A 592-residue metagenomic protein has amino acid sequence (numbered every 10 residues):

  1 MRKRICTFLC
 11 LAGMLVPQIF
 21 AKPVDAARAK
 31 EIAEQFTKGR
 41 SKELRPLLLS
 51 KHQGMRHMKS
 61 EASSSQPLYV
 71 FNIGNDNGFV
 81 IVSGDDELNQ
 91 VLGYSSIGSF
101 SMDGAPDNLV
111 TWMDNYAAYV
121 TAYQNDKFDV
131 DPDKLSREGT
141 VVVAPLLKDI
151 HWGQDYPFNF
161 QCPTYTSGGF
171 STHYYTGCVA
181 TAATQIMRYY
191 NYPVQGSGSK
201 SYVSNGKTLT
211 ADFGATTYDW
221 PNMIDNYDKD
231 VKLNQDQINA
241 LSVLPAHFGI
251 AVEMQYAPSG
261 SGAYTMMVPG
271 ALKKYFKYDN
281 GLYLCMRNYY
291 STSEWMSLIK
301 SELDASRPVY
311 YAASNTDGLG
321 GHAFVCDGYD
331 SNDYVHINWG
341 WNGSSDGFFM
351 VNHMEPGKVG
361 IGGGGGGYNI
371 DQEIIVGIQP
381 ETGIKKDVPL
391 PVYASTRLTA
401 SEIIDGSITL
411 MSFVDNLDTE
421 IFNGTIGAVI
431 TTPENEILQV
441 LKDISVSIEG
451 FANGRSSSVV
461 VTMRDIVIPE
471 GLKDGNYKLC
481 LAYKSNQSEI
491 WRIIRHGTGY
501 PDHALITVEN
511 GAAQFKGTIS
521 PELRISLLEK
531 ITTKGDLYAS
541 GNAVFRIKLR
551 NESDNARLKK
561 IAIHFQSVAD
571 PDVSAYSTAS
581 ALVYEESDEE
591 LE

Functional and structural regions predicted by a protein language model:
M1-A26, E253, A257, L272: Bacterial Sec-dependent N-terminal signal peptides
K22-A62: Short, non-transmembrane alpha-helical segments in secretory-pathway proteins
D25, A29-A33, T37, A62 (+5 more regions): Noncatalytic regulatory segments and standalone regulatory/sensor domains
R56-N77, G270, K274-N338, D346: Active-site-adjacent substructure of cysteine-protease-like catalytic cores
V91-S261: Active-site-adjacent structural segments surrounding the nucleophilic cysteine of cysteine proteases and isopeptidases
G360-E420, T432-L438, D502-G541, F545-K548 (+2 more regions): Short, compositionally biased P/S/T/A/G/V-rich stretches that sit at domain boundaries
G424-P433, A556-P571: Short acidic, flexible loop segments centered on an aromatic residue
K442-I468, L472, V573-E592: Intrinsically disordered, low-complexity Pro/Gly/Ser/Thr-rich segments with frequent PxxP/GP/PP motifs and embedded
